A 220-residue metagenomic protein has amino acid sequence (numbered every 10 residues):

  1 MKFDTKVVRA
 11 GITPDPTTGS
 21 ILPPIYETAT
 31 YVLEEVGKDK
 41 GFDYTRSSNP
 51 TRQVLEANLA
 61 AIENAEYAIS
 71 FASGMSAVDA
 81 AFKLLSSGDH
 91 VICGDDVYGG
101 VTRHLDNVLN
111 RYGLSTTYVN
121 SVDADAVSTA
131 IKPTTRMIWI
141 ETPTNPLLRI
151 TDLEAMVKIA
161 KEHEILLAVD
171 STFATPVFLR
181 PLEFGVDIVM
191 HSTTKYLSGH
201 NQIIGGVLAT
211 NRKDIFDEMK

Functional and structural regions predicted by a protein language model:
M1-F42: N-terminal glycine-rich, Lys/His-bearing helix-loop that initiates the first secondary-structure elements of many
F3-V7, A57-A61, G185-D187, H191: Short, hydrophobic/aliphatic alpha-helical segments
R9, I69-K220: Conserved PLP-enzyme active-site core in the AAT-like
R9-I12, N49, L55, D152: Sequence-pattern detector for short linear motifs and compositional/periodic biases rather than a specific fold
P16-T18, Y44, S48, N120: Alpha-helix initiation/capping motif
S20-I21, Q53, N64, Q202: Short, basic and Ser/Thr-rich N-terminal targeting/leader segments
T30-D79, K83-L84, G100-N107: Conserved N-terminal alpha-helix of the aminotransferase class I/II PLP-enzyme fold
